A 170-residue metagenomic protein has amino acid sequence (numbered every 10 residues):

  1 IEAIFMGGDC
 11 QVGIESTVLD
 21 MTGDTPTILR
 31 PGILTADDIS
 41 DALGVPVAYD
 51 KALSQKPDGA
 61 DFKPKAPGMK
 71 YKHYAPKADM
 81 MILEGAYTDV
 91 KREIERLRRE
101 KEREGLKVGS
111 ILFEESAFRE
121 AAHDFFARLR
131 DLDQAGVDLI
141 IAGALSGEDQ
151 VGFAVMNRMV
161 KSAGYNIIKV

Functional and structural regions predicted by a protein language model:
I1-V170: Active-site-adjacent structural elements in enzyme catalytic cores
